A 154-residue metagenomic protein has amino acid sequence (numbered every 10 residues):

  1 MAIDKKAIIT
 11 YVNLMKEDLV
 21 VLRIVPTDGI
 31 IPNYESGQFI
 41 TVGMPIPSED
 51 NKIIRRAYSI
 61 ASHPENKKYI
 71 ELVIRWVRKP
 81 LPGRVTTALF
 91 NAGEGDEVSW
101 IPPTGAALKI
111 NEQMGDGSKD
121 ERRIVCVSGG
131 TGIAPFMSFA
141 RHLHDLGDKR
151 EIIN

Functional and structural regions predicted by a protein language model:
M1-I8, N33, G37-M44, K109-E112 (+3 more regions): Amphipathic repeat-derived elements
A2-E94: Ferredoxin-reductase
L81-N154: FNR/FR-type flavoprotein reductase catalytic core
